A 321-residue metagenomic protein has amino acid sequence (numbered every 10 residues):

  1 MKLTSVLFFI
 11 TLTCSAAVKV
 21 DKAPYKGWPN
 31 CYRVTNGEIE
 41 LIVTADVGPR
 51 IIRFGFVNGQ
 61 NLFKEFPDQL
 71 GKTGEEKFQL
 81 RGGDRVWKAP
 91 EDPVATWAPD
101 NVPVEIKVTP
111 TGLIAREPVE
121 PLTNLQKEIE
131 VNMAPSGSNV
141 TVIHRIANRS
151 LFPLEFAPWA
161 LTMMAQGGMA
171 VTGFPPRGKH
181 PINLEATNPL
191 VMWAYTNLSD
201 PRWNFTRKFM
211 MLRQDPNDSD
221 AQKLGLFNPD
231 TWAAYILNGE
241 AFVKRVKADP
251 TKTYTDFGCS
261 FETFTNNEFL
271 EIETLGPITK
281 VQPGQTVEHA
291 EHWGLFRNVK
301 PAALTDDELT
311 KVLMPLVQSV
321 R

Functional and structural regions predicted by a protein language model:
L3-C14: Sec-dependent N-terminal signal peptides
A17-Y32: Short, Gly/Pro- and small/polar-rich lid/capping loops
V18-K22, K88-N139, P153-F156, A165-M169 (+1 more regions): Extended, loop-rich substrate-binding clefts of extracytoplasmic carbohydrate-active enzymes
C31-P99, K252: Acidic-aromatic substrate-binding/catalytic surfaces of carbohydrate-active enzymes
Y32-R33, I39-L41, V47-R53, N61 (+3 more regions): A contiguous, surface-exposed recognition patch within enzymatic or periplasmic domains that forms
G37, I106, K280-R297: Short Pro-Gly-centered flexible turn/kink motifs
I146-A147, W293: Hydrophobic beta-strand positions in extracellular immunoglobulin-like domains
L295-R321: Terminal connector regions
